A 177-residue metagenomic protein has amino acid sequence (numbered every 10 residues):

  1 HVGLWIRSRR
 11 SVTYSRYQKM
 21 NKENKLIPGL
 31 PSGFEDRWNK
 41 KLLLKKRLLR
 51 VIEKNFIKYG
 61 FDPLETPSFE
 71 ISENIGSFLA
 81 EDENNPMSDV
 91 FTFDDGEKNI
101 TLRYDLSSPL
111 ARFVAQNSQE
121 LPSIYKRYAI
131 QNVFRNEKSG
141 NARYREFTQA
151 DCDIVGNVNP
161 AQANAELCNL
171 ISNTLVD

Functional and structural regions predicted by a protein language model:
Y14-Y17: Intrinsic-disorder-associated, low-complexity terminal segments enriched in Asp/Asn/His/Tyr and depleted of Lys/Arg
M20-D177: TRNA-recognition modules of translation machinery and tRNA-sensing kinases, especially anticodon-binding
